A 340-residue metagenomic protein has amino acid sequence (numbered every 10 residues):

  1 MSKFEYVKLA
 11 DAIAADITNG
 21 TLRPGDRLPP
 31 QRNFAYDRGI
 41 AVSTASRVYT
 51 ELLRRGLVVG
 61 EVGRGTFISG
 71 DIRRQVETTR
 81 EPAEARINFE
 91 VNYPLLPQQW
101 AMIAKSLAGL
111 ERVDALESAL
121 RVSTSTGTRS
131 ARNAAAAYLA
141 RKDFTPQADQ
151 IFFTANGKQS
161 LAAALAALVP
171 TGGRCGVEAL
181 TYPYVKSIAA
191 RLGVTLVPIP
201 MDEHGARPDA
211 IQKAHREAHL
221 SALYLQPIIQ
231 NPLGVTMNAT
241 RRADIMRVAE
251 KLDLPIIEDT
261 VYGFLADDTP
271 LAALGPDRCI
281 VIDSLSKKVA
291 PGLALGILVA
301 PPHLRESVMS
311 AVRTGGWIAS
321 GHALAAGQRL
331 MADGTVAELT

Functional and structural regions predicted by a protein language model:
M1-E111, E117-S123, N133, R313-S320 (+1 more regions): N-terminal basic, amphipathic alpha-helical segments
D11, A15, N19, T50 (+10 more regions): Replace "anionic and nucleotidyl ligands
D11, N156-Q159, T335: A short, Lys/Arg-enriched amphipathic alpha-helix from helix-turn-helix/homeodomain DNA-binding modules
F89, E258-D259: Active-site flanking residues adjacent to catalytic metal/cofactor-binding acidic residues
P94, P227-Q230, K287: Short glycine-rich anion-binding loops that position phosphate/pyrophosphate groups of nucleotides and phosphorylated
S118-L252, I257, G263-I280: Conserved core of the PLP fold type I
I280-V281, L285-T340: PLP-dependent aminotransferase class I/II
